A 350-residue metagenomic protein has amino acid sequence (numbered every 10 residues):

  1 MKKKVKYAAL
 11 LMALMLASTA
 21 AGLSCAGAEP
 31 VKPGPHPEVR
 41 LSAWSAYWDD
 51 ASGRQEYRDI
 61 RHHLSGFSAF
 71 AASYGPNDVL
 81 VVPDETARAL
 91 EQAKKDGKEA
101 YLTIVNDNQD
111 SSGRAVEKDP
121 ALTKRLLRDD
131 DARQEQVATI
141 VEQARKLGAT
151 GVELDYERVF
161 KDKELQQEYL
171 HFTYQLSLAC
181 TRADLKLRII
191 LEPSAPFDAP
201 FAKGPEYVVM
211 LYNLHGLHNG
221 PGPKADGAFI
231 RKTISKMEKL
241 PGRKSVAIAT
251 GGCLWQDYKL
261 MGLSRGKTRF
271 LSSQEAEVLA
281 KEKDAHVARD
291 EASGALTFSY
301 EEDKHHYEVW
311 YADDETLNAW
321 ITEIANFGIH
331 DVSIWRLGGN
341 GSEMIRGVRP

Functional and structural regions predicted by a protein language model:
E29-Q134: Glycan-recognition patch characteristic of GH18 chitinases/ENGases and related GlcNAc/peptidoglycan-binding proteins
L41-S45, S65-A69, A100-I104, V152-L154 (+4 more regions): Hydrophobic faces of well-ordered beta-strands that scaffold small-molecule active sites in alpha/beta enzyme cores
D50-N77, I140-V152, W320-W335: Catalytic domains of carbohydrate-active enzymes, especially glycoside hydrolases
P76-D84, K161, Q167-L279: Substrate-binding surface in catalytic domains of secreted glycosidases
Q109-L122, T250-W320: Glycan-binding loop/region signatures in secreted carbohydrate-active enzymes
K124-V152, Q175, A179, E192-P200: An active-site-proximal structural segment forming one wall of the substrate-binding cleft that immediately precedes
E135-Q167, Y207-N213: Active-site groove signature of glycoside hydrolases
S299-P350: Extracellular low-complexity, Gly/Ser/Thr-rich intrinsically disordered linkers and protease-sensitive activation/hinge
